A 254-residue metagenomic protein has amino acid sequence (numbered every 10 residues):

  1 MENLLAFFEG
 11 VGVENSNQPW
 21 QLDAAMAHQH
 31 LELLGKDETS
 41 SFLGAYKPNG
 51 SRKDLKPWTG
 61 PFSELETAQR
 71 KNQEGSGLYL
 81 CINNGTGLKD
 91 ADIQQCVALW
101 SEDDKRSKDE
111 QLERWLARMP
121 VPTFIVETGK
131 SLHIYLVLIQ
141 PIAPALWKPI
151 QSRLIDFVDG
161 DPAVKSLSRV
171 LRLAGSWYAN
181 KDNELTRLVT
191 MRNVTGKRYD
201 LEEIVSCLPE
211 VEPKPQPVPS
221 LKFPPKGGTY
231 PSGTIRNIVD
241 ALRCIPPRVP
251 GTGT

Functional and structural regions predicted by a protein language model:
M1-V97: DNA replication initiation on ssDNA origins
E2-A6, E14, G50-R52, C96-A98 (+4 more regions): Modules that initiate DNA replication and primer synthesis
H30-L34, L65-Q73, W115-M119, Q151-D161: Hydrophobic, Leu/Ile/Phe/Ala-enriched alpha-helical segments that form helix-helix packing faces
G44-A45, N83, D103-D104, E127-K130: Short loop/turn segments at strand-loop or loop-helix junctions that form parts of catalytic or ligand-binding pockets
S51-E64, Q94, W115, N183-G196 (+1 more regions): Short, polar loop/linker segments at the starts of domains and inter-domain junctions
N84-G87, A117-V121: Alpha-helical scaffolding within the catalytic cores of extracellular/periplasmic polymer-degrading hydrolases
T123-K130, D161-S166: Short beta-strand
A163-P215: Basic/polar, cationic surfaces and motifs that engage anionic cell-wall and phosphate/carboxylate ligands
